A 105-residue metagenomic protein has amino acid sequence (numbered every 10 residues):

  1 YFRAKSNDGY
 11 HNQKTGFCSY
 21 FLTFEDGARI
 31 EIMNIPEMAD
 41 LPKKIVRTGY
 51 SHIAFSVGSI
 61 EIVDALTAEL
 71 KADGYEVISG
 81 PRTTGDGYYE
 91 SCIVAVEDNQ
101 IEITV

Functional and structural regions predicted by a protein language model:
Y1-R29: Core segments of cupin and vicinal oxygen chelate
D8, F17, P36-P42, S79: A short, acidic/glycine-rich surface segment
Y20-T23, I30, T67-V105: Vicinal oxygen chelate
F21-L22, P42-I45: Short secondary-structure boundary/capping segments
E25-R29, M38, I60-E61: Short, charged/polar surface micro-motifs in flexible loops or helix N-caps
T48-H52: Short, solvent-exposed beta-strand edge segments and adjacent coil->beta transition regions
